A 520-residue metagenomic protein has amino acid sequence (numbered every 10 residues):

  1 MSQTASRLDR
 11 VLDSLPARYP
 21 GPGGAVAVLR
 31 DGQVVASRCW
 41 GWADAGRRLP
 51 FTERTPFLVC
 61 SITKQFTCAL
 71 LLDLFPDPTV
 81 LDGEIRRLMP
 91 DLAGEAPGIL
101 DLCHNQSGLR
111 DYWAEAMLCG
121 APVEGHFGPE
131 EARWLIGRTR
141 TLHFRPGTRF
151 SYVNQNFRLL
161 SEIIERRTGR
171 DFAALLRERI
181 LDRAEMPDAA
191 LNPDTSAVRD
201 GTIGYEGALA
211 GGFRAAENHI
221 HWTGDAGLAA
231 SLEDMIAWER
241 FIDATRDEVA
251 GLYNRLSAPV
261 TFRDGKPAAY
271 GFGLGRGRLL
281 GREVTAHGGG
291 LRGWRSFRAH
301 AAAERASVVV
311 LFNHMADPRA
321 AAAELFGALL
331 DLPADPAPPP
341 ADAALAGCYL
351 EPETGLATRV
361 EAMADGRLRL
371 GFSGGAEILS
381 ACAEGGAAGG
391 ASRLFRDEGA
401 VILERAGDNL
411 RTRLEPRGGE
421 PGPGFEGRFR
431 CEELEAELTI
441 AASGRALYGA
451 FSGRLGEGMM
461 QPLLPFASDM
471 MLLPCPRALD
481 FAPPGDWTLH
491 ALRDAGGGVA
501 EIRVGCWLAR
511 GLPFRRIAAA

Functional and structural regions predicted by a protein language model:
S2-V59, P76-E84, W134-R140: Short, conserved catalytic-motif segment at the N-terminal edge
Q33-V34, C39-D44, A96-A302: Short, surface-exposed loop or secondary-structure junction motifs that flank catalytic or metal-binding residues
G41-A45, M315-A316, W507-L508: A short acidic/small-residue loop/turn micro-motif
V80-E95: Short, glycine/proline-biased beta-turn/loop segments that scaffold the active-site neighborhood
A286, F297-H314, V401-R405, A500-G505: Short, well-ordered beta-strand elements
A328-A520: Peripheral terminal and inter-domain segments
